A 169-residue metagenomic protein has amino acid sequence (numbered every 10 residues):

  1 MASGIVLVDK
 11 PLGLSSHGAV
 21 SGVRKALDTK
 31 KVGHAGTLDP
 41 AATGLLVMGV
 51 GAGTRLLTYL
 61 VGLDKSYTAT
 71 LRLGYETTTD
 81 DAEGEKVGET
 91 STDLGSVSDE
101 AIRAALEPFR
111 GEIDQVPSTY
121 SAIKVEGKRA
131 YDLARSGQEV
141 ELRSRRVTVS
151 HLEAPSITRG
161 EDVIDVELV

Functional and structural regions predicted by a protein language model:
M1-V169: Catalytic/RNA-binding core of pseudouridine synthases
